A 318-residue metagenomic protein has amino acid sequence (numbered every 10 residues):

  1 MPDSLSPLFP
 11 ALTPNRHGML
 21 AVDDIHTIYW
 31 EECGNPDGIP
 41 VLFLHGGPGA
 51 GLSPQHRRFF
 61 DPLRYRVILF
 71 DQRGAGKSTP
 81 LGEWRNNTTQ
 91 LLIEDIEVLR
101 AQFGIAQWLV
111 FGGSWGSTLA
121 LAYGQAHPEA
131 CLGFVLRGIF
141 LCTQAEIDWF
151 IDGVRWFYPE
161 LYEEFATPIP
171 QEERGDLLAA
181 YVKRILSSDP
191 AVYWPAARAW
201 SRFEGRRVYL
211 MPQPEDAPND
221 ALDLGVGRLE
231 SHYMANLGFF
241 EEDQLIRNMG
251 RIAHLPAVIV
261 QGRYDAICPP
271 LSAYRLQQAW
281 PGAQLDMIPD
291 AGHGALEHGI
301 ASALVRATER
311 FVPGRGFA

Functional and structural regions predicted by a protein language model:
P48-D61: The serine-hydrolase catalytic nucleophile loop
P62-T79: Conserved alpha/beta-hydrolase
Q90-W108: Conserved acidic catalytic loop of the alpha/beta-hydrolase fold
A106-A145: Conserved hydrolase catalytic core segment
E129-A180: A catalytic-pocket lid/entrance helix-loop region that shapes and gates access to the active site across common
I252-A253, I259-Q261: Short beta-strand/loop motif that positions the catalytic acidic residue of the alpha/beta-hydrolase fold
A266-S272: Conserved alpha/beta-hydrolase "acid-adjacent" motif
A283-A318: Catalytic active-site module of serine/aspartate enzymes centered on a nucleophile-bearing elbow/loop
